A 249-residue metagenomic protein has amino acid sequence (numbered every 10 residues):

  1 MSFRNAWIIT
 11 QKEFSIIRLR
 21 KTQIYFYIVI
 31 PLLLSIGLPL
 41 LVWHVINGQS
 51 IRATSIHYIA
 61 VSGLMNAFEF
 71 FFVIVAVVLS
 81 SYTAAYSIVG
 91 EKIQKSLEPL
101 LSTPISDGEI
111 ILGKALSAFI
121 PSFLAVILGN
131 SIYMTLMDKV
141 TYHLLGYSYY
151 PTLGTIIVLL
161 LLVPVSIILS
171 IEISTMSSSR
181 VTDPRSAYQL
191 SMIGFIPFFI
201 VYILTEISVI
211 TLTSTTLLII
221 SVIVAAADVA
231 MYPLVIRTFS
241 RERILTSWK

Functional and structural regions predicted by a protein language model:
M1-I30, W248: Aromatic- and glycine-rich beta-strand/loop motifs that create alpha-glucan
R18, R180, A227-K249: Junction motif at the cytosolic side of a transmembrane helix
L19-N47, A67-S80, L124, I193-T205 (+2 more regions): Hydrophobic alpha-helical transmembrane segments of multi-pass membrane transport/permease proteins
V45-S62, I132-L160, L212-T213: Membrane-interfacial helix-loop-helix connectors in multipass membrane proteins
S80, D107-M134: Selective transmembrane-helix segments that form parts of the transport pathway or gating/packing helices in multipass
S80-L101: Transmembrane helix boundary and interhelical loop/hinge segments in multi-pass membrane proteins
A85-S87, G146-F195: A structural motif at transmembrane helix-loop-helix junctions in multipass membrane proteins
R180-Y188, I203-V222: Extracellular/periplasmic helix-loop-helix junctions in multi-pass membrane proteins
